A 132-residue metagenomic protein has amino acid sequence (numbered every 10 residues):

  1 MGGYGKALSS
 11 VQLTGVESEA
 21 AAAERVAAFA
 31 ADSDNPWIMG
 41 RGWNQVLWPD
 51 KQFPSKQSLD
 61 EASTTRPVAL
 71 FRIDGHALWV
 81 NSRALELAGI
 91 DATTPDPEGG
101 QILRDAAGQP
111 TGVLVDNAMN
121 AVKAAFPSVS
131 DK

Functional and structural regions predicted by a protein language model:
M1-K132: Divalent metal-binding segments
